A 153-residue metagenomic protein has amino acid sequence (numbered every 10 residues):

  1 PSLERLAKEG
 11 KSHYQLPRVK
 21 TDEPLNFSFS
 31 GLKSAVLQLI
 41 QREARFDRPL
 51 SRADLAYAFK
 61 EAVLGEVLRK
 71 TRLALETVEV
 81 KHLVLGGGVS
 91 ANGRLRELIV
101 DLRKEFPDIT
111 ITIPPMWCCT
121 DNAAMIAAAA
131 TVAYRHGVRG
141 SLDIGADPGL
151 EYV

Functional and structural regions predicted by a protein language model:
P1-S2, G93-R96, T120-A124, A128: Active-site histidine-anchored catalytic micro-motif
S2-L83, N92-R103, Y134-G137: A contiguous, well-structured pocket-lining segment that forms one wall/lid of small-molecule binding clefts in soluble
S30, L85-G87, N122, I126: Short glycine-rich loop/turn motifs that provide flexible caps or phosphate-binding loops at active sites
R52-A53, T120, A124, D143: Short, structured helix-loop boundary elements
T71, I126-T131: Buried hydrophobic packing segments
G87-V89, M116: Active-site metal-binding loops of divalent metal-dependent hydrolases
V100-M125: Conserved phosphate-binding/catalytic loops in two-lobed NTP-binding clefts
A133-V153: Acidic, glycine/GT-rich loop-and beta-edge segments that sit at the periphery of enzyme/chaperone cores
